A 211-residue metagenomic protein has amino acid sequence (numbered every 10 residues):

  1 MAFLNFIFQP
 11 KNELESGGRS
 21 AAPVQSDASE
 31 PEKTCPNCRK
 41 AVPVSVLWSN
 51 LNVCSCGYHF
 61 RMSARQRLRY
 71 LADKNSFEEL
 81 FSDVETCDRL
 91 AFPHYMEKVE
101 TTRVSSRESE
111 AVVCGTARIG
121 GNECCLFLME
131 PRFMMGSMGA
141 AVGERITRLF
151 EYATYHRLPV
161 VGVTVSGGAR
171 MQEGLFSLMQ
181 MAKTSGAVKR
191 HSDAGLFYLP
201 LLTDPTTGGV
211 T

Functional and structural regions predicted by a protein language model:
M1-L196, P205: Terminal-region recognition feature
Y198, V210-T211: Extended, hydrophobic alpha-helical segments in both membrane/secreted and soluble proteins
L201-G208: Glycine-rich beta-to-alpha transition loops that act as phosphate-gripper elements at the mouths of alpha/beta enzyme
